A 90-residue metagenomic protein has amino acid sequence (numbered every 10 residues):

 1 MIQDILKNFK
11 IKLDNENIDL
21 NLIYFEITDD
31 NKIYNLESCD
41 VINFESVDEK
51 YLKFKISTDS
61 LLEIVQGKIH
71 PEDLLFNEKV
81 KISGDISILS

Functional and structural regions predicted by a protein language model:
M1-S90: Feature captures hydrophobic
